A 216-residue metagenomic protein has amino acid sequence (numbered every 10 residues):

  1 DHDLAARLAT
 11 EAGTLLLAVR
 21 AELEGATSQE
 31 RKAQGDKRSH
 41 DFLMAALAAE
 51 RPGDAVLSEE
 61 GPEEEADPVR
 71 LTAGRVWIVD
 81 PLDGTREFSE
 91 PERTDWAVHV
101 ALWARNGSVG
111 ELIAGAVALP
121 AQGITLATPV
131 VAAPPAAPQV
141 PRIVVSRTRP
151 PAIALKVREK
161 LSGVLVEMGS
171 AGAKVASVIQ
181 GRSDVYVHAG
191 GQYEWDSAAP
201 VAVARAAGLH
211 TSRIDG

Functional and structural regions predicted by a protein language model:
D1-L82, K156-E159, H210: N-terminal subdomain of lithium-sensitive/metallo-dependent phosphomonoesterases centered on the IMPase/IPPase/PAP
A12, L16, D36, L47 (+6 more regions): Residue-level signal for inorganic ion chemistry
K37, E60, P81-G84, P120 (+2 more regions): Generic detector of well-ordered alpha-helical packing
A55, A114, D184-V185: Short, Asp-centered acidic motifs that coordinate Mg2+ and/or phosphate in catalytic or ligand-binding sites
E63, Q122, A132, P150 (+1 more regions): Residue-level detector of flexible, active-site-proximal loop/helix-junction positions within diverse enzyme catalytic
R70-V130: DPxDG-like acidic metal-binding loop motif
P138-G216: An extended, acidic
